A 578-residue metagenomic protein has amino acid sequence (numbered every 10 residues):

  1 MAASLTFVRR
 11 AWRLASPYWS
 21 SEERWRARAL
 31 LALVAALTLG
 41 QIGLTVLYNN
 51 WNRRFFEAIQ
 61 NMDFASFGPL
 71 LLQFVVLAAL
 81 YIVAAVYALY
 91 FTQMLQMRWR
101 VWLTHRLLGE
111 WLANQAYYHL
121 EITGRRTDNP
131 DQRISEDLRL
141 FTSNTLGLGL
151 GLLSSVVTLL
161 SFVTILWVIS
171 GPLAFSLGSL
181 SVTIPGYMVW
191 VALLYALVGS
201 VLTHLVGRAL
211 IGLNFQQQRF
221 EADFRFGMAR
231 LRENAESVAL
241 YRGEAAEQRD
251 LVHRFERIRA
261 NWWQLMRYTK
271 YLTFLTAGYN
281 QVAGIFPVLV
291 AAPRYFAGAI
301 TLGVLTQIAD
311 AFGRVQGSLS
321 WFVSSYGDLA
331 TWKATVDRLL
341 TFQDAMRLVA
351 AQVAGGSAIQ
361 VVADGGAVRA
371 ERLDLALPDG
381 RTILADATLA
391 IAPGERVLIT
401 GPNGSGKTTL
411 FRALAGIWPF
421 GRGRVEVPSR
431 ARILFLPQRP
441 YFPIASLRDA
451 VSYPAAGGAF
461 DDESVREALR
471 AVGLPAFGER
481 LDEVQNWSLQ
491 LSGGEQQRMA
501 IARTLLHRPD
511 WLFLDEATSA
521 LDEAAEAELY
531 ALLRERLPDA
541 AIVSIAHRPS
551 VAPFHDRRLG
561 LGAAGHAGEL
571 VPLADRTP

Functional and structural regions predicted by a protein language model:
M1-T45, R54-F74, A88, T92 (+5 more regions): Membrane-integrated ABC transporters
A2-S16, M97-T142, R219-N261, K333-M346: Extended non-transmembrane interhelical loops and adjacent amphipathic helices of multipass membrane proteins
A36, G40, L47, A84 (+5 more regions): A hydrophobic transmembrane-helix motif
R126, Q343-L398, R424-S429, E467 (+1 more regions): Primarily ABC-family ATPase nucleotide-binding module
G207, I211, A222, F226 (+4 more regions): Cytosolic ends of transmembrane helices, especially the final helix of ABC transmembrane type-1 domains
A415: Helix-to-loop junction immediately C-terminal to a conserved catalytic motif
P440-N486: Conserved "ABC signature" C-loop
A450, E483-P578: ABC-family ATPase nucleotide-binding domain "signature/switch" substructure
